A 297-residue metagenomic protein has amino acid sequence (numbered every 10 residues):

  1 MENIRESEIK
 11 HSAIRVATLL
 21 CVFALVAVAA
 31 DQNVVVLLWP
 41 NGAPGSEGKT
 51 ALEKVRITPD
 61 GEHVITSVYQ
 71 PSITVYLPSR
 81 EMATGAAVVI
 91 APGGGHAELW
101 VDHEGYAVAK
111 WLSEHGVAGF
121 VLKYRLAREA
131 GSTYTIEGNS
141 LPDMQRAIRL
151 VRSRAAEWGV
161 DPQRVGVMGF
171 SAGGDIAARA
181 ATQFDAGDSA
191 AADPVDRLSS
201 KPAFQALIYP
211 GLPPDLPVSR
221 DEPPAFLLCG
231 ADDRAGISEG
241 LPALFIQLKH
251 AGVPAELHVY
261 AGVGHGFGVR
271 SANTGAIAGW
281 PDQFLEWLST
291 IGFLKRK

Functional and structural regions predicted by a protein language model:
A30-A83: N-terminal cap/lid segment of alpha/beta-hydrolase-fold proteins
T84-G93: Short beta-strand element of the alpha/beta-hydrolase
W100-V101, A107, R125-G159, S271-I277: Catalytic nucleophile-loop/oxyanion-hole region of alpha/beta-hydrolase and closely related hydrolase-like folds
V101-F120, F245-I246: Short amphipathic alpha-helix adjacent to the substrate-entry channel of hydrolases
P142-E222: Primarily recognizes the serine-hydrolase "nucleophile elbow" in alpha/beta-hydrolase and SGNH/GDSL folds
L227-C229: Short beta-strand/loop motif that positions the catalytic acidic residue of the alpha/beta-hydrolase fold
R234-P242: Conserved alpha/beta-hydrolase "acid-adjacent" motif
K249-K297: C-terminal catalytic histidine-bearing segment of alpha/beta-hydrolase fold enzymes
